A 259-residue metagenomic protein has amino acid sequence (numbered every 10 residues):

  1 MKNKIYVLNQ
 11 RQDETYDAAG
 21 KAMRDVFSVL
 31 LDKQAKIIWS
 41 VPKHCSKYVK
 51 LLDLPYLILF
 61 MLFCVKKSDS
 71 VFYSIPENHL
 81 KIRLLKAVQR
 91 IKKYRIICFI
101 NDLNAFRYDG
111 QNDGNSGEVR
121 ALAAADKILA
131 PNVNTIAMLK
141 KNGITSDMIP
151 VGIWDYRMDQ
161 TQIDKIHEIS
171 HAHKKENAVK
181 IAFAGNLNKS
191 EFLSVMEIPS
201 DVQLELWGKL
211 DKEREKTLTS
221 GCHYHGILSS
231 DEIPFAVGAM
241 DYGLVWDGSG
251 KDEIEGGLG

Functional and structural regions predicted by a protein language model:
V7-M23: A short, glycine/small-residue-rich beta-strand->loop->alpha-helix junction that serves as a flexible
A19-A22, S74, A130-N132: Replace "coordinates the UDP/GDP/TDP-sugar" with "coordinates nucleotide-activated sugar donors
V49-K50, F60-I82, R95-I97: Short N-terminal targeting/anchoring amphipathic segment
L59-K67, A87-K93, Q111-I128: Membrane-proximal helix-turn-helix segments that form the acceptor-binding/catalytic region of lipid-linked
R95-N112: A short, histidine- and acid-enriched strand-loop-helix "catalytic/donor-clamping" loop that lines the nucleotide-sugar
D126-H167: Donor nucleotide-sugar binding/catalytic pocket of nucleotide-sugar-dependent glycosyltransferases
I163-I233: Conserved catalytic-core segment of nucleotide-activated headgroup transferases in glycan assembly
S230-G259: Nucleotide-sugar-dependent
